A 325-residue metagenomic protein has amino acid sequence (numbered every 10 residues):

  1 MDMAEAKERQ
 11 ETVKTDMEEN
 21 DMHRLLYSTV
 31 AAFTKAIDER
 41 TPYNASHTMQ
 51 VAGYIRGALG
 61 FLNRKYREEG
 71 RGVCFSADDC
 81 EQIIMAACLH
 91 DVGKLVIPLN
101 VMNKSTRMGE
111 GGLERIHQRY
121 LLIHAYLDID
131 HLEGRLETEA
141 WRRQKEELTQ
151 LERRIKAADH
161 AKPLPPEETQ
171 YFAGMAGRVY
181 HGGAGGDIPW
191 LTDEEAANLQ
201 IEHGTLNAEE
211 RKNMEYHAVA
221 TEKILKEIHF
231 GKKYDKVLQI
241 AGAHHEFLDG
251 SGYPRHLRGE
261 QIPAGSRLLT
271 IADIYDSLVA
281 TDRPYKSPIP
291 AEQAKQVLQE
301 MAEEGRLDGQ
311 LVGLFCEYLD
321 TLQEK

Functional and structural regions predicted by a protein language model:
M3-H23: Heptad-repeat alpha-helical coiled-coil signal-transmission segments
D16-K325: Histidine- and acidic-residue-rich, metal-dependent catalytic cores
